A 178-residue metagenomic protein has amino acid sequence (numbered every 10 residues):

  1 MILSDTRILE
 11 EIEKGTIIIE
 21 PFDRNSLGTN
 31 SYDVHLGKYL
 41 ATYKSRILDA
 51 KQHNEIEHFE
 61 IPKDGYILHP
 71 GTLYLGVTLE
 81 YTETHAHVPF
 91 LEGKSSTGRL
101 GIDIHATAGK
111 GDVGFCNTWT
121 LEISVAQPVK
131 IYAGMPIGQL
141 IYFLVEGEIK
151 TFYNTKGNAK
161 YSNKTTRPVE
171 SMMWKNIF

Functional and structural regions predicted by a protein language model:
M1-F178: DUTPase catalytic domain/fold
